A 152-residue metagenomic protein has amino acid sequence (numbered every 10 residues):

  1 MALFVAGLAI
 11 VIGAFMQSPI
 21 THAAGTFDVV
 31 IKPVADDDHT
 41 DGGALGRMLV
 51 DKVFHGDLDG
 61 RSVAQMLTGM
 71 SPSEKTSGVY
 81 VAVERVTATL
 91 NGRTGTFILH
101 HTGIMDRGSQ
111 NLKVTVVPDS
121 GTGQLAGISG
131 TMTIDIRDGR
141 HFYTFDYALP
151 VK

Functional and structural regions predicted by a protein language model:
A2-A14: Bacterial N-terminal signal peptides
F15-K152: Beta-strand-enriched cores of mature, soluble protein domains
